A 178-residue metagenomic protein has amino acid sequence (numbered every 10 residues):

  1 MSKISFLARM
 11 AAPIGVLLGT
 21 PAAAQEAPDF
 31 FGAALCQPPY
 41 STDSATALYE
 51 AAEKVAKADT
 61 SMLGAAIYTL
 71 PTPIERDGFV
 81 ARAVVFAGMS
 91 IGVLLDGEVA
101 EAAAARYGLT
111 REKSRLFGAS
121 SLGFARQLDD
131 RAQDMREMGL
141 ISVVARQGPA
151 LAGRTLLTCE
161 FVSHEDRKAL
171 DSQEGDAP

Functional and structural regions predicted by a protein language model:
M1-F6: N-terminal secretory signal peptides that target proteins for export/translocation
A8-G19: Bacterial N-terminal signal peptides
T20-A24: Sec/Tat signal peptide C-region and signal peptidase I cleavage site
E26-F86: N-terminal secretory signal peptides
A66, M89-I91, G153-T155: Short beta-strand micro-motifs in enzyme catalytic cores
T72-D134: Long, charged/polar, surface-exposed segments that mediate recognition or autoinhibition
T110-P178: Non-cytosolic coordination micro-motifs
